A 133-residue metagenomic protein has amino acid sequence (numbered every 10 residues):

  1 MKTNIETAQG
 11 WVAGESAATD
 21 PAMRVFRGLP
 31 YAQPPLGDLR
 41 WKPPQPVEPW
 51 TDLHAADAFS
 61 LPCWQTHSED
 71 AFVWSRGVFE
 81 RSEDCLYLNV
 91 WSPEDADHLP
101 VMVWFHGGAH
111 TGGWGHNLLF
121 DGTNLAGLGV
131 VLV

Functional and structural regions predicted by a protein language model:
M1-V133: Non-catalytic accessory segments of hydrolases
